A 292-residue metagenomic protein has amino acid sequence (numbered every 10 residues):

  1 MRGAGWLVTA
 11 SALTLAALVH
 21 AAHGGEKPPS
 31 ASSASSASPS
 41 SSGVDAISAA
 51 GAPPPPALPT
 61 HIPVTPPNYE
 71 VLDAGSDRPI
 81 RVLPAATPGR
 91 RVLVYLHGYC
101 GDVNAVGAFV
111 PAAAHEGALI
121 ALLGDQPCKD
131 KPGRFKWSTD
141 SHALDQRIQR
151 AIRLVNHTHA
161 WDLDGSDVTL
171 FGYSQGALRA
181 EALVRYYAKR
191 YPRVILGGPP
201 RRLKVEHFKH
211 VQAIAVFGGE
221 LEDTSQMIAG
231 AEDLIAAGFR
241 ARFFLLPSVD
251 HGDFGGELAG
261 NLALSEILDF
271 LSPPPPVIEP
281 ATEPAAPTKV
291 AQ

Functional and structural regions predicted by a protein language model:
L18-V92, G117, E232, E279-E283 (+1 more regions): A domain-start/cap signature at the N-terminus of enzymes
P54-P84, R90-L163: Serine-hydrolase catalytic machinery in alpha/beta-hydrolase-like enzymes
W161-Y173: Alpha/beta-hydrolase fold nucleophile elbow
G172-G176, A180: Gly/Ala-rich beta-loop-alpha elbow adjacent to hydrolase catalytic centers
K189-R201: A conserved short beta-strand
I214-G218: Short beta-strand/loop motif that positions the catalytic acidic residue of the alpha/beta-hydrolase fold
T224-Q292: C-terminal catalytic histidine-bearing segment of alpha/beta-hydrolase fold enzymes
